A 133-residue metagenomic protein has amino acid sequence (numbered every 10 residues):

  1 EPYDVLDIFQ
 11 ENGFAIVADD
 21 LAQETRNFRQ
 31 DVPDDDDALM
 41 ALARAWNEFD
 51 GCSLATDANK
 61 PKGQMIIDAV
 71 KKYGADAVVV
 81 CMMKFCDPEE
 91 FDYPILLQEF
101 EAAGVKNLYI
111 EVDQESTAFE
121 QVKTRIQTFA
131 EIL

Functional and structural regions predicted by a protein language model:
E1-I66: Redox- and metal-dependent alpha/beta enzyme cores, enriched for Fe-S-associated oxidoreductases and cofactor-handling
Q23, K84, V112-S116: Short beta-alpha junction loops
D57, C86-E90, E115-F119: Acidic-and-aromatic substrate-binding clefts and catalytic sites of carbohydrate-active enzymes
A58-G74, F91-D92: A short, acidic, amphipathic alpha-helical segment used as a generic capping/interface helix at domain edges
Y93-L133: Peripheral docking tails and interdomain loops at the edges of cofactor- or intermediate-handling domains
